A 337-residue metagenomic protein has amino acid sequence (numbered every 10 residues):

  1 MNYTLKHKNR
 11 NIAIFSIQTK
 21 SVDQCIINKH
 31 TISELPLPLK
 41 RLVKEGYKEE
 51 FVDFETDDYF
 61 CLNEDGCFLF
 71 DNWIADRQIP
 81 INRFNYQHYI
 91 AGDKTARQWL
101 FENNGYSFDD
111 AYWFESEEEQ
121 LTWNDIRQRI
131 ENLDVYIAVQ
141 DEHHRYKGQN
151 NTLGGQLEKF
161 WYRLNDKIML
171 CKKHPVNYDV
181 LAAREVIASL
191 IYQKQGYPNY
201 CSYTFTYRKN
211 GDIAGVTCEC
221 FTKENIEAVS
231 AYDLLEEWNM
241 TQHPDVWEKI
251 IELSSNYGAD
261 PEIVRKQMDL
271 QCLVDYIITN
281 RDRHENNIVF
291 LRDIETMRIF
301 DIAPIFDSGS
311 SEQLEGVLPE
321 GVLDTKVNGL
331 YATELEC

Functional and structural regions predicted by a protein language model:
M1-L273, I277, F290-C337: Phosphate/dinucleotide-binding and metal-coordinating scaffold of catalytic cores in nucleotide-dependent enzymes
T279, H284-V289: Canonical protein kinase catalytic loop motif
